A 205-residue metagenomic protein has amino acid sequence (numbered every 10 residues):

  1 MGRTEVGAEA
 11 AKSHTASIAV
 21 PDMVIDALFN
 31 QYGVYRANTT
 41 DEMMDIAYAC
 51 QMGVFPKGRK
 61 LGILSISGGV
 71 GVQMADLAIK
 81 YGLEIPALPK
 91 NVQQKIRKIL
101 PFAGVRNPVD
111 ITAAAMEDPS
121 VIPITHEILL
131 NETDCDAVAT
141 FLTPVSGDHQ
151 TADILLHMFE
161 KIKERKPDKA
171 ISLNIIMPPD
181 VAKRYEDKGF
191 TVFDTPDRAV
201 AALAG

Functional and structural regions predicted by a protein language model:
M1-G205: Catalytic-core regions of core metabolic enzymes, especially those transforming organic acids/acyl-group intermediates
